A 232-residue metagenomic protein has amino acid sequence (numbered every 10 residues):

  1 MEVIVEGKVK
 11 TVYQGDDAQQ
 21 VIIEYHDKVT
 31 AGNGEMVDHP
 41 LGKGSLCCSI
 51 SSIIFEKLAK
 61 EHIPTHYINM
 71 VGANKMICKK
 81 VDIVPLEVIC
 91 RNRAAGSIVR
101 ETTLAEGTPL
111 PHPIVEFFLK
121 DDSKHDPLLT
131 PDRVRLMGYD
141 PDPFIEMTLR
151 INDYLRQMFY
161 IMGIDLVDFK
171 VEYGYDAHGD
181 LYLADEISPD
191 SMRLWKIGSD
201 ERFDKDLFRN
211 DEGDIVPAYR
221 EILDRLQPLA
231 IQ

Functional and structural regions predicted by a protein language model:
M1-L119, L226, A230: Active-site loop/lid in soluble adenylation, ligation, and acyl-transfer enzymes
Y25-H26, N92, Y182-P189: Short beta-strand elements
D27-T30, S123-K124, P189: Short connector loops/turns at beta-strand edges and beta->alpha or beta->beta junctions
E35-S45, D122-M147: Short histidine-centered catalytic/ligand-binding loop motif
I68-N74, I161-Y175: A short glycine-rich, hydrophobically flanked beta-strand micro-motif that places a catalytic Asp/Glu for divalent metal
C90, L166-D185: Conserved metal-phosphate-binding beta-hairpin within the catalytic cores of diverse ATP-dependent phosphoryl-transfer
T108, I187-Q232: C-terminal helix-cap and adjacent tail motif
L136-V167: A long amphipathic alpha-helix within ATP-dependent nucleotide-binding catalytic cores
